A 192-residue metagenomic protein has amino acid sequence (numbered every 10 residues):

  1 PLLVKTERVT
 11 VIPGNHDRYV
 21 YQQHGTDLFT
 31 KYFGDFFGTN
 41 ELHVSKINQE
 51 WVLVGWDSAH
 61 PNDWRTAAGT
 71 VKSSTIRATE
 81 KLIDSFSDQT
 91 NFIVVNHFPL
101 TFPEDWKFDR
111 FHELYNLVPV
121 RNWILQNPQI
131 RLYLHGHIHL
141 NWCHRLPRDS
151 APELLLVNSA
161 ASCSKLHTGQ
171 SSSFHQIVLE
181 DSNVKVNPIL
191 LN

Functional and structural regions predicted by a protein language model:
P1-K81, F86, P119, S150-L156 (+1 more regions): Extended active-site neighborhood of metal-dependent phosphoesterases/phosphodiesterases
E7-R8, D88-N91, Q129: Short coil/turn segments at beta-strand junctions that form active-site/ligand-binding loops
P13-Q23, P61-T66, P99-P103, I130-R148 (+1 more regions): Active-site environment of divalent metal-dependent phosphoester hydrolases
L53-G55, I93-V95, L134: Structural motif
A67-T70, W106-H112: Short glycine-enriched, charge-decorated loop/helix-capping segments at active-site entrances that position
I83-E104: Short acidic, glycine-rich surface-loop motifs adjacent to enzyme active sites
D109-E180: Conserved beta-sheet core of the metallophosphoesterase superfamily
L179-N192: A short C-terminal boundary segment appended to hydrolase-like catalytic domains
